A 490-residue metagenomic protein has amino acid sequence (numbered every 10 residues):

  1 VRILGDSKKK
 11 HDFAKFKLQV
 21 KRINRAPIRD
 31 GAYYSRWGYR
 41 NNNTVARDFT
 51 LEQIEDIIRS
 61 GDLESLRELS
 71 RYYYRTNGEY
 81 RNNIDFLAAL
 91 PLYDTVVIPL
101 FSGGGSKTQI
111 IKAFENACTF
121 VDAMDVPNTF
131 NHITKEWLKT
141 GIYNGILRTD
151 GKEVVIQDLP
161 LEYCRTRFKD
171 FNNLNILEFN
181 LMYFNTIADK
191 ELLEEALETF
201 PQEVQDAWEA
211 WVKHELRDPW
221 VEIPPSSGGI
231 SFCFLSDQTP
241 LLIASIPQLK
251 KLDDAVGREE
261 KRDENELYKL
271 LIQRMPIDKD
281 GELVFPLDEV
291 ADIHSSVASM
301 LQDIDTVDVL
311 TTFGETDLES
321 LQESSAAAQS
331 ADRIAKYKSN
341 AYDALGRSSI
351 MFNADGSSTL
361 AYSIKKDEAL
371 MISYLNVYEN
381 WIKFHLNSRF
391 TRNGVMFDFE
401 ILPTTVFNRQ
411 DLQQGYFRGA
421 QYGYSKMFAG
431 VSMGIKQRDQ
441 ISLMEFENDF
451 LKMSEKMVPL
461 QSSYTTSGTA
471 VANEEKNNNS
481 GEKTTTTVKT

Functional and structural regions predicted by a protein language model:
V1-D85, V488-T490: N-terminal-proximal low-complexity accessory segments that begin disordered and transition into the first
R2-G5, D292-L310, T316, L321 (+2 more regions): C-terminal anchoring/interaction modules
I3-L4, K9, W208-T359, W381 (+1 more regions): Extended, charged amphipathic alpha-helical segments
T44, D48-E79, I277-D288, L310-N340 (+3 more regions): Extended, non-catalytic structural segments that build the interaction scaffolds of large macromolecular assemblies
R71-D237: Structured, mid-chain assembly/scaffold modules that mediate subunit interfaces within large macromolecular complexes
Y73, L87-P91, V96, L100 (+12 more regions): Generic structural signal for hydrophobic core residues of well-folded globular domains
Q109, A113, D122-W137, D288-I293 (+5 more regions): Short amphipathic alpha-helical segments
L386: Divalent metal-cofactor coordination and adjacent catalytic microenvironments
